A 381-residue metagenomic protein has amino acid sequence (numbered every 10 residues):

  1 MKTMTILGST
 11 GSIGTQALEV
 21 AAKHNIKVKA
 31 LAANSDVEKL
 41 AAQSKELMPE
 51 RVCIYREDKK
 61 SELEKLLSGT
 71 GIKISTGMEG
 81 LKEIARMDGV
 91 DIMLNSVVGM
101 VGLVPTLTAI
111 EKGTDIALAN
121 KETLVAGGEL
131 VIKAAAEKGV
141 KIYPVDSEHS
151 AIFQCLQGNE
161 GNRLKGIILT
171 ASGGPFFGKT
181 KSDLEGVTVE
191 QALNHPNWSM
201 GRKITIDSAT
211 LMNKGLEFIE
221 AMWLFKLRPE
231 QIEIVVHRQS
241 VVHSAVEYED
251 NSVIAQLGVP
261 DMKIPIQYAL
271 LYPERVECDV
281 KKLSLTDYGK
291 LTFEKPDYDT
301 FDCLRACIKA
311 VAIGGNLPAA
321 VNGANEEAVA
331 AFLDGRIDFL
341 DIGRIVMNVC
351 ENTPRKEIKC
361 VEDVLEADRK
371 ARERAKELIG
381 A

Functional and structural regions predicted by a protein language model:
M1-A381: Catalytic, metal-anchored helix/loop core of enzyme active sites in primary metabolism
